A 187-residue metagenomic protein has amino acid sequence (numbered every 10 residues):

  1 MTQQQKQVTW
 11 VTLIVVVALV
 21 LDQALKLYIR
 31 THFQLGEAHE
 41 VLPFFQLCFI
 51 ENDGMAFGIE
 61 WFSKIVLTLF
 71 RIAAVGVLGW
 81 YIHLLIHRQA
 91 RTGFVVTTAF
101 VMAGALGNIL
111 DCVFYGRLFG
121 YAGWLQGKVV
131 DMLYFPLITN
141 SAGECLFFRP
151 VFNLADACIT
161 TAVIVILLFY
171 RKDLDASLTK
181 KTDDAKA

Functional and structural regions predicted by a protein language model:
M1-A187: Alpha-helical transmembrane bundles and membrane-interface segments of multipass inner-membrane proteins
